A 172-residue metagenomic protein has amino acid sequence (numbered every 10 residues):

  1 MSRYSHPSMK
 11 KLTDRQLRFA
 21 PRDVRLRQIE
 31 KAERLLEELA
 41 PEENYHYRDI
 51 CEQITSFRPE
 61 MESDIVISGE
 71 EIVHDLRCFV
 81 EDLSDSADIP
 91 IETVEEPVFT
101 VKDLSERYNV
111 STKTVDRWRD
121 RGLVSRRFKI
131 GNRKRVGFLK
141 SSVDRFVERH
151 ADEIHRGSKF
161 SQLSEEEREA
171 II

Functional and structural regions predicted by a protein language model:
S2-A20, R27-Y45, D152-I172: Helix-turn-helix/homeodomain-like alpha-helical modules used for DNA recognition and transcription-factor dimerization
L35-E42, F57-E60, D82, S86-I89 (+1 more regions): Surface-exposed polar/charged interaction patches
R48-Q53, P97: Eukaryotic complex-assembly regions enriched in large gene-expression and RNA-handling proteins
S56-P59, G69-R77, E106-R117: Short, basic interhelical loop/turn and adjoining N-cap of the next helix at nucleic-acid- or acidic-partner-contacting
P59-S84, R126-A151: Short helix-start
E81-F99, S161-I172: Short, amphipathic alpha-helical "recognition" segments used to contact nucleic acids or chromatin
P90-W118: Polyanion-binding surface elements
V110-R135: Major-groove DNA-recognition helix of helix-turn-helix-type DNA-binding domains
